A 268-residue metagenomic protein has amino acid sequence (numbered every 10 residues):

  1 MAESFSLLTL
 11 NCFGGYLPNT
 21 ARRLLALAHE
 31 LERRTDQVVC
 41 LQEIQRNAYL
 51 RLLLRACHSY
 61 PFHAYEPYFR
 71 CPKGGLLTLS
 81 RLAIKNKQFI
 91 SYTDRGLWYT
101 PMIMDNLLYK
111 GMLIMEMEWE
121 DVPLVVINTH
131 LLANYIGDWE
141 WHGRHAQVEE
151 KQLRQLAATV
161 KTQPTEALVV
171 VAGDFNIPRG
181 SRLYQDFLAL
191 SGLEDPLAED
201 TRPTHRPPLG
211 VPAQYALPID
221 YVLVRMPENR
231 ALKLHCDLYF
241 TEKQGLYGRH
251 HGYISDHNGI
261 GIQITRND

Functional and structural regions predicted by a protein language model:
M1-A56, Y68-G74, R154, T265-D268: N-terminal, active-site-proximal structural segment of metallo-dependent hydrolase catalytic domains
S4-G14, Q88-I90, P123-Y135, H257: Active-site-proximal beta-strand elements of phosphoester/diester hydrolases
L7-L25, L97-M104, L132-V148: Acidic/histidine-rich helix-loop elements that form or flank divalent-metal/phosphate-binding sites at the catalytic
F13, Q45, A83, H130-L132 (+3 more regions): Catalytic metal-binding/acid-base residues of hydrolase active sites
G15-L17, Q45-Y49, C71, A133-G137 (+2 more regions): Active-site environment of divalent metal-dependent phosphoester hydrolases
V38-L131, H235-F240: Structured beta-strand-rich core segments of catalytic domains in phosphoester-bond hydrolases
I114-T129, H145-A172: His/acidic metal-ligating clusters that form di-metal
K161-V169, N176-D268: Metal-dependent phosphoester-hydrolase catalytic domains
